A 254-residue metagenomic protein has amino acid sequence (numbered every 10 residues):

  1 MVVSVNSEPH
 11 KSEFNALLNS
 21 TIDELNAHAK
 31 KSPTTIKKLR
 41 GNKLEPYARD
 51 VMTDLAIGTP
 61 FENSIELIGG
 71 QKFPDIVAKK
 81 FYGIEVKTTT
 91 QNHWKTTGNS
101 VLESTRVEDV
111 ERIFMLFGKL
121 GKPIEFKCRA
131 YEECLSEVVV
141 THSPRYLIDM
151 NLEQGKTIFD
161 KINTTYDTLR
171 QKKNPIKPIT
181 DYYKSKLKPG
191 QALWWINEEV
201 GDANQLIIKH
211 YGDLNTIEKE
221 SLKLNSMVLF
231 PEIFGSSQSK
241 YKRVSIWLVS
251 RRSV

Functional and structural regions predicted by a protein language model:
M1: Surface-exposed binding/hinge segments that line and control ligand-binding clefts or catalytic entry sites
S4-F61: Acidic-basic catalytic patches of nuclease active cores, encompassing PD-(D/E)XK and other metal-cofactor nuclease
E62-V77: Active-site metal-binding core of divalent-cation-utilizing nuclease and nuclease-like domains
F73, F81, V110-F114: Extracellular structured ligand-interaction cores
I76-A78, Y82-T90: Conserved catalytic cores of phosphodiester-cleaving nucleases, focusing on short active-site segments
T89-V140: Catalytic cores of nucleic-acid endonucleases
C128-V254: Long, charge-rich C-terminal accessory regions
